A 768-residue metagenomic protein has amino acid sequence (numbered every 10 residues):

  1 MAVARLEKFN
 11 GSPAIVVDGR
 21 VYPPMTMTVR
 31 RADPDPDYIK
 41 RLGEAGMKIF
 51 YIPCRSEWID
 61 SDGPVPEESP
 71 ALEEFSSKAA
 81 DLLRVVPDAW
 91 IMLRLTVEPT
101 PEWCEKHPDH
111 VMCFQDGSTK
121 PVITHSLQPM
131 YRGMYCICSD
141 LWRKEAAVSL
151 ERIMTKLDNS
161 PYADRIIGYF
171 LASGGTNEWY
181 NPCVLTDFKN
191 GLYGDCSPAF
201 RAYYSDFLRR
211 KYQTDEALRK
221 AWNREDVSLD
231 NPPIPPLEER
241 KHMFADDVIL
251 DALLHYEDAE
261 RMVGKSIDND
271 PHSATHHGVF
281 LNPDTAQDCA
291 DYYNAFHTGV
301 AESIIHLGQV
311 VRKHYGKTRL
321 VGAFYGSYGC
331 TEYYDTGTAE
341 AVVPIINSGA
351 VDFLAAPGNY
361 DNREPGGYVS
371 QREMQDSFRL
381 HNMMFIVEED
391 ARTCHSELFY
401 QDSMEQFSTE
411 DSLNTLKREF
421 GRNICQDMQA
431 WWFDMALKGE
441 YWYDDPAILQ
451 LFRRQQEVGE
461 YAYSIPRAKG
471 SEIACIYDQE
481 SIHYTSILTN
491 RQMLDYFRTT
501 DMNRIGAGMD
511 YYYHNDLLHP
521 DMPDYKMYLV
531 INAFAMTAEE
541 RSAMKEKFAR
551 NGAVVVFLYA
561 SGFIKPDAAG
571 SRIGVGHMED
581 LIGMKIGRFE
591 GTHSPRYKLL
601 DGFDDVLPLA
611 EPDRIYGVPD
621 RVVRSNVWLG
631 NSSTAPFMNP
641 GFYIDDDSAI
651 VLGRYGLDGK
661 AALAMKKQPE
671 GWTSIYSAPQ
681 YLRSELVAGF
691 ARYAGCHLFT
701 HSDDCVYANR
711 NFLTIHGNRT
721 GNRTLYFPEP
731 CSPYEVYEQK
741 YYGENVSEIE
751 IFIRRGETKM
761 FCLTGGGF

Functional and structural regions predicted by a protein language model:
M1-A14, R201-D206, A649, G653-A662: Short acidic, Pro/Gly- and aromatic-enriched capping/linker segments at domain boundaries
M1-L42, S464: N-terminal carbohydrate-binding accessory modules
P23-R31, P53-L72, Q128-V148, D284-E302 (+7 more regions): The substrate-binding groove and active-site-proximal loops of carbohydrate-active enzymes, especially glycoside
R31-P34, V342-V343, D501-D521: A short, well-structured beta->alpha microelement
D35-V122, E145, M154-D158, L307-H314 (+1 more regions): Aromatic-lined substrate-binding rim segments of carbohydrate-active enzymes
E105-V351, P357-N359, Y368, M374: Polysaccharide-binding and catalytic clefts of secreted carbohydrate-active enzymes
E302, H314-K317, G322-R498, R504 (+5 more regions): Hydrophobic targeting/anchoring helices
S412-L413, N532-F768: A conserved amphipathic helix/loop scaffold that creates a polar/acidic microenvironment used either to coordinate
